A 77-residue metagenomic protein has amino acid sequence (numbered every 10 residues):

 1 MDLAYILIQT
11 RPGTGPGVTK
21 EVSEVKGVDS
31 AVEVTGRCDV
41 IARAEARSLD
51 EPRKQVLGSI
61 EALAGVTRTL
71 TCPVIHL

Functional and structural regions predicted by a protein language model:
M1-L77: A compositional/biophysical signature of low hydrophobicity enriched in polar/charged and small residues
